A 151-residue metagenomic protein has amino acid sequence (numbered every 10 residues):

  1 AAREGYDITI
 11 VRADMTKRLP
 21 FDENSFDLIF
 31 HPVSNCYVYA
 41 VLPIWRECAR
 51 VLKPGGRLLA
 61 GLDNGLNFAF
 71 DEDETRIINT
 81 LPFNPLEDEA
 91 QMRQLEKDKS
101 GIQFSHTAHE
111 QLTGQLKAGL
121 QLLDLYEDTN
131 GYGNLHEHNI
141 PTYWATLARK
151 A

Functional and structural regions predicted by a protein language model:
A1-T9: Short, conserved SAM-binding/catalytic segment of Class I S-adenosyl-L-methionine-dependent methyltransferases
T16-I29: A short acidic, Gly/Pro-enriched loop at the edge of an enzyme's catalytic core that lines a small-molecule cofactor
D27-L42: A short SAM/SAH-binding and catalytic strip from SAM-dependent methyltransferases
L42-R57: A short glycine-rich, Lys/Arg-flanked "PGG" loop and its adjoining helix->strand segment in the class I
R57-Q91: Conserved class I S-adenosyl-L-methionine
A60-L62, L66, L95-E110: Acceptor-substrate binding/catalytic loop of class I
I102-L125: Short alpha-helix
A118-L120, N134-A151: Core SAM-dependent methyltransferase catalytic element
